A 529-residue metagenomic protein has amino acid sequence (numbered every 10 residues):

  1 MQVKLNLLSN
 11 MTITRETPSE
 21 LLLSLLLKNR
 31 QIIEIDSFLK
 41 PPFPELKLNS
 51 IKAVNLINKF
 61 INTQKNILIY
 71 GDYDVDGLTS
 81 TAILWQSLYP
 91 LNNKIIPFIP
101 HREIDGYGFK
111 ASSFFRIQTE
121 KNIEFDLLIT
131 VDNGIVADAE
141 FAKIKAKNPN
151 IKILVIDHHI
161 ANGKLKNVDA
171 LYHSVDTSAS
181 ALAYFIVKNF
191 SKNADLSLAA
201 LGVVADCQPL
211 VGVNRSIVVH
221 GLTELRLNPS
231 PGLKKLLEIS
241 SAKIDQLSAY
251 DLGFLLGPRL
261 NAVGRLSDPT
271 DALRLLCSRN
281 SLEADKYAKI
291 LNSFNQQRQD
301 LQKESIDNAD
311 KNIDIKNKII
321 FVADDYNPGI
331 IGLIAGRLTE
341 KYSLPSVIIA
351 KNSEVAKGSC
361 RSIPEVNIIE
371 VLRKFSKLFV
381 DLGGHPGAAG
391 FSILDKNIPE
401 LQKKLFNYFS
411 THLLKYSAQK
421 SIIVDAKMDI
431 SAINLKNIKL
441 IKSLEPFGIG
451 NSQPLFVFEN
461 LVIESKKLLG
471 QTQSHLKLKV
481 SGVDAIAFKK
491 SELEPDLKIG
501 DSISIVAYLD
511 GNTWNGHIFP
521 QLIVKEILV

Functional and structural regions predicted by a protein language model:
K4-L127, K145-N150, N167, K188-K403 (+4 more regions): Hydrophobic helix-and-loop "lid/oligomerization" segment in the mid-to-C-terminal part of catalytic domains
F115, D126-F185, V211: Active-site cavity-forming subdomains of large catalytic enzyme subunits
A139-I144, I334-R337, K436, L440: A short acidic, amphipathic alpha-helical/loop segment
H158-H159, H385, H475: Histidine-centered active-site/metal-ligand motif
V322, K477-S481, L522-E526: Short, acidic/hydrophobic/Gly-rich beta-strand patch recurrent on exposed beta strands that often constitutes part
N397-K404, T472, L493, K498-V529: OB-fold single-stranded nucleic acid-binding module
M428-D484: Accessory interdomain/linker segments of ATP-dependent helicases and helicase-like nucleic-acid enzymes that mediate
S481-L497: Beta-strand/loop nucleic-acid-binding surfaces
